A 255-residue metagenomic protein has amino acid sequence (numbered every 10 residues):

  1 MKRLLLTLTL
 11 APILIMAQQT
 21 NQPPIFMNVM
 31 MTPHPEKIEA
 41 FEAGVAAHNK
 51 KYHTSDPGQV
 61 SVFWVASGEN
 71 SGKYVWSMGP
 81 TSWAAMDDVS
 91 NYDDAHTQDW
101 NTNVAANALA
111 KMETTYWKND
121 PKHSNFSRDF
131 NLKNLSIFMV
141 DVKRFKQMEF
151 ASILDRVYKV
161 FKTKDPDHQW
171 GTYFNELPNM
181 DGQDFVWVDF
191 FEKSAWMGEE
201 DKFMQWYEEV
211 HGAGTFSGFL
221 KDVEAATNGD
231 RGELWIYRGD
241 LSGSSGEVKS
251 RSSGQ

Functional and structural regions predicted by a protein language model:
M1-L4: Positively charged n-region of N-terminal signal peptides that target proteins for export
L6-T7, S253: Short amphipathic alpha-helical "recognition" segments used for binding
T9-A17: Hydrophobic h-region of N-terminal signal peptides that target proteins for export in Gram-negative bacteria
A17-Q255: Short S/T/G/P-rich N-terminal loop/turn motif that feeds into the first structured element of a domain
